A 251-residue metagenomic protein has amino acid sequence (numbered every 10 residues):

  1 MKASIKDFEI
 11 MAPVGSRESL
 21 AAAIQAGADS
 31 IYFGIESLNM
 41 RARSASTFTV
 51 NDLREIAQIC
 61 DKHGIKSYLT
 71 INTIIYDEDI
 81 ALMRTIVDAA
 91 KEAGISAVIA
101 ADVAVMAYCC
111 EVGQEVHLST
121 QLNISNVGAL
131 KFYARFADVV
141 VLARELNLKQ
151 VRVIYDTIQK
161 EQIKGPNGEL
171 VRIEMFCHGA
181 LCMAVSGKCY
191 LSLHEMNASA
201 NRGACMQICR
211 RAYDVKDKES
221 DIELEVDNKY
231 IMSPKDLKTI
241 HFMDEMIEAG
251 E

Functional and structural regions predicted by a protein language model:
K2-I124, G128, K149-V151, Y155-E251: Active-site pocket-lining/capping segments in soluble small-molecule metabolic enzymes
S67, V140-V141: Acidic, glycine-enriched active-site microenvironments
V139-V140, E161: Secondary-structure boundary/capping positions in well-ordered alpha/beta enzyme cores
